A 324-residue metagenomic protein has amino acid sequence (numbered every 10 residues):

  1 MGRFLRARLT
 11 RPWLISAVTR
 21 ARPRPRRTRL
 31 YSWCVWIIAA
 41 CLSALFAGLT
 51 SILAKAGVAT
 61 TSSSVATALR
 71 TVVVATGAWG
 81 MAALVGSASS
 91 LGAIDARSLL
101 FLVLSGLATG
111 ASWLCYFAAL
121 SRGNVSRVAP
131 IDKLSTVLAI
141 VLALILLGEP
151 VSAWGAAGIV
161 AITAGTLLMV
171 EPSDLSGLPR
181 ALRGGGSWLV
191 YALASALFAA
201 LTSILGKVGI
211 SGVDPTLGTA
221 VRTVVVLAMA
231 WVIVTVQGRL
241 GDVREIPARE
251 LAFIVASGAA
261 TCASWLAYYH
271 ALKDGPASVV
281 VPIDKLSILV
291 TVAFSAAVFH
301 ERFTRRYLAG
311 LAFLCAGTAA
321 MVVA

Functional and structural regions predicted by a protein language model:
T10, S16, P23-L45, A54-V65 (+6 more regions): Membrane-interface interhelical linkers
R24-L42, V137-L197, T304-A324: Juxtamembrane helix-loop boundary signature in multi-pass membrane transporters
L42, L69-R70, L104, I131-L134 (+4 more regions): Hydrophobic core positions of alpha-helical segments in small-molecule transporters and transporter systems
F46, L53, V73, A108 (+10 more regions): Hydrophobic residues within membrane-embedded alpha-helical segments of Major Facilitator Superfamily
G57, A66, A119, I145-L147 (+5 more regions): Hydrophobic/aromatic residues within transmembrane alpha-helices of multi-pass small-molecule transporters
S64-V65, S126, S152, T216-L217 (+2 more regions): Residues that define the loop-to-transmembrane-helix transition and helix capping in multi-pass membrane transporters
V72-A78, I131-I145, V225-V232, I283-A297 (+2 more regions): Alpha-helical transmembrane segments of compact multi-pass small-molecule transporters, enriched in specific families
G184-L217: Selected transmembrane alpha-helices and immediately adjacent juxtamembrane segments of polytopic inner-membrane
